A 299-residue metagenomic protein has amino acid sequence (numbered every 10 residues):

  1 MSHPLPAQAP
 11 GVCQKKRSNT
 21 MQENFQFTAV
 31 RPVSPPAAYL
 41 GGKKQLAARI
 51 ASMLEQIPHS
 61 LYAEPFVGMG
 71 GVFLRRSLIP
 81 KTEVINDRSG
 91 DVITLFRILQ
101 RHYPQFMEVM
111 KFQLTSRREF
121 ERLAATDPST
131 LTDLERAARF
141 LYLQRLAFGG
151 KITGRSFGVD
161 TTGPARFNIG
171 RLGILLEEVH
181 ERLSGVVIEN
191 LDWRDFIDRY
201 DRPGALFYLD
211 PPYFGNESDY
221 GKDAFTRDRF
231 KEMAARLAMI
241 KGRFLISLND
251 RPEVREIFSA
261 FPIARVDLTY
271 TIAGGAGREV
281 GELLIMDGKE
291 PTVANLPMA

Functional and structural regions predicted by a protein language model:
H3-S60, Q100-S218, K222, E232-M239 (+2 more regions): SAM-dependent nucleic-acid methyltransferase catalytic core
N24, T226-A299: Long, positively charged, glycine-interspersed low-complexity recognition regions
S60-F66: Conserved class I S-adenosyl-L-methionine
V67-G71, L175, L248-P252: Short, polar loop motifs at secondary-structure junctions
G71-I79: Conserved SAM-binding loop of SAM-dependent methyltransferases across substrates and taxa, primarily the Class I
E83-N86: Conserved SAM-binding motif I beta-strand of class I
S89: Conserved SAM/SAH-binding beta-strand->alpha-helix loop
I93: Short alpha-helix immediately C-terminal to the canonical SAM-binding loop
